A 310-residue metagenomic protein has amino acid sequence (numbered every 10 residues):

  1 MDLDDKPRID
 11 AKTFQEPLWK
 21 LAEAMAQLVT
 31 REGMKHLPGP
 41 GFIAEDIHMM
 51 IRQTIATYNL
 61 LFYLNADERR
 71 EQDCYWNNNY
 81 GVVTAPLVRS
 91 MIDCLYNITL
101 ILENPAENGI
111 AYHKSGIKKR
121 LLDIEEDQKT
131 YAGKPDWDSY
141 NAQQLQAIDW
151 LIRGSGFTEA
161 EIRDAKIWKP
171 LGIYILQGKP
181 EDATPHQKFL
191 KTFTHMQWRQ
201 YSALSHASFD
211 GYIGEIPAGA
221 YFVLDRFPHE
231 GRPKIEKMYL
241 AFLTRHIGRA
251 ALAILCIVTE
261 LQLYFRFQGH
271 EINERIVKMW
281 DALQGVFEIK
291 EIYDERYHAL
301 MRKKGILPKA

Functional and structural regions predicted by a protein language model:
M1-M49, K119-I247, I254-C256, L263 (+2 more regions): Secondary-shell segments that build the walls of catalytic and ion/ligand-binding clefts
E32-H36, L61-D73, I98-P105, S208-E215 (+2 more regions): Secondary-structure edge/capping motif, primarily at the C-terminal ends of alpha-helices and the immediately following
L37-E103: Long, hydrophobic/aromatic-enriched structural stretches that serve as scaffold segments
N77-P135: Long, hydrophobic, well-ordered secondary-structure blocks that form the structural core and pocket-lining surfaces
